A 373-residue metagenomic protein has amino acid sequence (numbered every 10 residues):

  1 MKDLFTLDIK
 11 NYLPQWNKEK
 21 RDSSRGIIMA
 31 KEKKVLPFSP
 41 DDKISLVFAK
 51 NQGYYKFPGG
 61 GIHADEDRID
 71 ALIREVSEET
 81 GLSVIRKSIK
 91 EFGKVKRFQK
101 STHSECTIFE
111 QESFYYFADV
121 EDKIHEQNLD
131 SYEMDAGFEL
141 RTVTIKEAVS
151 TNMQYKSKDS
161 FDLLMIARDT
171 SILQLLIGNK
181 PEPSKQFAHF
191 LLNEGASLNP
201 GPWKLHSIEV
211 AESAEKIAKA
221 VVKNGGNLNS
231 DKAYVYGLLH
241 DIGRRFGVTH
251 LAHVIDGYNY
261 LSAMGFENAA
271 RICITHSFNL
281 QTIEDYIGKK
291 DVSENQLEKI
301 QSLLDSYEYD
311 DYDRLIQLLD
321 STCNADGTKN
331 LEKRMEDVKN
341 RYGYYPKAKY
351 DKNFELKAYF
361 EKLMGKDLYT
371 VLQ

Functional and structural regions predicted by a protein language model:
M1-I27, K31-E32: Acidic, metal-coordinating catalytic segment for phosphate/diphosphate chemistry, firing primarily on the Nudix
D22, K96-Q127, R141: Active-site-adjacent beta-strand/loop module that shapes the phosphate/pyrophosphate-binding cleft
K34-E79, S83: Conserved Nudix-box catalytic region and its N-terminal flanking loop in Nudix hydrolases and closely related
Y54, H125-P183: Nudix hydrolase/Nudix homology domain
S83-K94, A269-I272: A short coil-to-beta-strand element that immediately follows conserved catalytic motifs
K156-E182, Y344-Q373: Charged phosphate-binding loop/patch that engages nucleotide di/tri-phosphates or the phosphate backbone of nucleic
G178-L251: Acidic/His-rich, divalent-metal-binding segments that scaffold phosphate/diphosphate chemistry
V222, G226-V338: Divalent metal-dependent catalytic cores for phosphoryl transfer on phosphate-bearing substrates
